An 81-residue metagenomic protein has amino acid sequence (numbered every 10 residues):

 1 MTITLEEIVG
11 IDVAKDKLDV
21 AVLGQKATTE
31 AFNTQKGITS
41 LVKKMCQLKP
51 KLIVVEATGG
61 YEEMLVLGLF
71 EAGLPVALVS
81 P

Functional and structural regions predicted by a protein language model:
M1-P81: Phosphate- and other anionic-substrate recognition elements at nucleic-acid/protein interfaces
